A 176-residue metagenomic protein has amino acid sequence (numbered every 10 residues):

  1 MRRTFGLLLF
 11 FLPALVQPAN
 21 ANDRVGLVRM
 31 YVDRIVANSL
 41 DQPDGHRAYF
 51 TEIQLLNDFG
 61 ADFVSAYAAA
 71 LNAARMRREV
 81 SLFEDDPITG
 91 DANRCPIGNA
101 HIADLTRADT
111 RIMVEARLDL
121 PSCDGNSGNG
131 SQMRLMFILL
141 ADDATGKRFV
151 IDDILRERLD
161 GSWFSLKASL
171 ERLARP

Functional and structural regions predicted by a protein language model:
T4-L15: Sec-dependent N-terminal signal peptides
L15-A21: Sec/Tat signal peptide C-region and signal peptidase I cleavage site
N22-D85: Core segments of small alpha/beta cavity-forming domains
V64-G130: Surface-exposed, charged secondary-structure patches
I102, M133-D143: Hydrophobic/aromatic beta-strand elements that line small-molecule binding cavities or substrate pockets in beta-rich
A108-R111, L140-V150: Short, solvent-exposed coil/turn segments at beta-strand boundaries
R111, E115-R134, V150-P176: Low-complexity, intrinsically disordered terminal/linker segments enriched in charged and Gly/Pro repeats
